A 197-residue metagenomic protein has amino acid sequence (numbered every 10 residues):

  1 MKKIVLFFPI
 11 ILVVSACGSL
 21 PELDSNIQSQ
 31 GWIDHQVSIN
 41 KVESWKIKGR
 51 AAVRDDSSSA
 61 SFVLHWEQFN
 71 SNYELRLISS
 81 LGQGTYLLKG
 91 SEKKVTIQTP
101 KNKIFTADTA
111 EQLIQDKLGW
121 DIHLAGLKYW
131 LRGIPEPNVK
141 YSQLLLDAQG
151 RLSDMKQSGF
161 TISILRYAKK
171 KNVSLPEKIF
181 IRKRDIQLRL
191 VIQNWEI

Functional and structural regions predicted by a protein language model:
M1-I4: Positively charged n-region of N-terminal signal peptides that target proteins for export
I11-D34: Bacterial Sec signal peptide processing site at the extreme N-terminus
H35-D56: A short, Trp-centered hydrophobic/proline-enriched beta-strand micro-motif
K46-K48, E67, L87-K89, K94-T96 (+1 more regions): Beta-strand-dominated lipid-handling architectures at cellular/organellar boundaries
D55-S59, S80-T85, R184-Q187: Solvent-exposed loop/turn segments connecting transmembrane beta-strands in outer-membrane beta-barrel proteins
N72-D121: An acidic-aromatic
P100-S158: Flexible, processing/modification-adjacent segments and terminal tails in exported/periplasmic/extracellular proteins
G133-I197: Gly/Pro-enriched, hydrophobic low-complexity segments that function as extracytoplasmic propeptides/linkers
